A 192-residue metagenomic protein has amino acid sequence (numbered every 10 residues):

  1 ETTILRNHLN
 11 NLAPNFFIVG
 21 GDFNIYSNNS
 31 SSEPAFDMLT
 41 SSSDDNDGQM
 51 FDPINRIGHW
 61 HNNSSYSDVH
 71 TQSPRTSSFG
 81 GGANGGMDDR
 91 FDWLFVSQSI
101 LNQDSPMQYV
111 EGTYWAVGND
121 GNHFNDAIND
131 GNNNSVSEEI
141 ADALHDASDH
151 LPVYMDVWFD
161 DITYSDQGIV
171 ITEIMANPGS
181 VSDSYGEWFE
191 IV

Functional and structural regions predicted by a protein language model:
N7-I18, I25-T163: Metal-dependent phosphoester-hydrolase catalytic domains
I18-V19, F189: Beta-strand elements within well-structured catalytic alpha/beta cores of enzymes that handle phosphate/sulfate esters
D160-V192: A structural motif detector for short, solvent-exposed N-terminal "entry" segments of globular domains
